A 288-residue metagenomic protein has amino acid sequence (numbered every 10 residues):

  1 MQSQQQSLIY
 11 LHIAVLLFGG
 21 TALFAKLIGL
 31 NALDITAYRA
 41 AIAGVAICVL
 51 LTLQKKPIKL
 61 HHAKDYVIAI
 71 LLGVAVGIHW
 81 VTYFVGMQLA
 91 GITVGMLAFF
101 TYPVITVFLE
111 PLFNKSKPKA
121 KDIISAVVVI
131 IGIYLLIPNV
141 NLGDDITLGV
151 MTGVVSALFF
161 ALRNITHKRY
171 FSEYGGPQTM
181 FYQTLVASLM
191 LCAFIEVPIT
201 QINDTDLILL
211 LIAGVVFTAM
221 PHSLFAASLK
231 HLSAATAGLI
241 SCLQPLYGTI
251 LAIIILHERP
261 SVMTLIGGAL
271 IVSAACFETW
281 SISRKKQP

Functional and structural regions predicted by a protein language model:
M1-A37, A41-A43, V74, T82 (+2 more regions): Glycine-/small-residue-enriched transmembrane alpha-helix faces in small-molecule transporters and effluxers
Q4-L8, G29-A37, H61-Y66, P138-F159 (+2 more regions): Juxtamembrane helix-entry segments on the extracytoplasmic side of multipass membrane proteins
L8, H12, A63-L71, K117-V129 (+2 more regions): Cytoplasmic-side transmembrane-helix entry/capping segments in multi-pass membrane proteins
L16-G20, F24, L50, I70-L89 (+6 more regions): Hydrophobic alpha-helical transmembrane segments of multi-pass membrane transport proteins, especially secondary
I28, I35, R39, G86 (+6 more regions): Hydrophobic/aromatic residues within transmembrane alpha-helices of multi-pass small-molecule transporters
L30-I78, P103-T106, F159-T166, M180-P198 (+3 more regions): Transmembrane alpha-helices of multi-pass small-molecule transport proteins
I47, L51, I70, V76 (+4 more regions): Hydrophobic transmembrane alpha-helices of multi-pass small-molecule transport proteins
L51, V85, Y102-I124, L246-I266: C-terminal transmembrane-helix exit sites in multi-pass transporters
